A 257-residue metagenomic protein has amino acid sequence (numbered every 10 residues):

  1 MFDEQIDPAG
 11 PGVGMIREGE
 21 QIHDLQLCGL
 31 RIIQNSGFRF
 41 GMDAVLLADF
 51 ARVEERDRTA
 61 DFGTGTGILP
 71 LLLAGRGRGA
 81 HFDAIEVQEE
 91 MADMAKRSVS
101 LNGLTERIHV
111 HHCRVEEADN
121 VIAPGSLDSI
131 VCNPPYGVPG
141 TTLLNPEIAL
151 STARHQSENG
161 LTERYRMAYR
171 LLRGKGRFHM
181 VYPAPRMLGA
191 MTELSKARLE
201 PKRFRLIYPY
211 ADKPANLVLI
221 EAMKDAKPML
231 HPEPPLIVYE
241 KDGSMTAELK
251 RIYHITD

Functional and structural regions predicted by a protein language model:
M1-G19, Q34: N-terminal auxiliary segments of SAM/dcSAM-dependent transferases
R17-R58, T64-R76, E221: SAM-dependent Rossmann-like transferase core, predominantly class I methyltransferases with a strong bias toward
R31, H81, R107-H109, E200-R203: Conserved beta-strand segments of alpha/beta enzyme cores
F40, E158-P209, K213-A215: Conserved Class I SAM-dependent methyltransferase catalytic core
L47, N133, R164, A222: Residue-level signal for inorganic ion chemistry
D49-L143: Conserved SAM/SAH cofactor-binding pocket of Class I
P134-E163: Mobile active-site "lid"/loop adjacent to the S-adenosyl-L-methionine
P214-D257: SAM/dcSAM-binding transferase cores
